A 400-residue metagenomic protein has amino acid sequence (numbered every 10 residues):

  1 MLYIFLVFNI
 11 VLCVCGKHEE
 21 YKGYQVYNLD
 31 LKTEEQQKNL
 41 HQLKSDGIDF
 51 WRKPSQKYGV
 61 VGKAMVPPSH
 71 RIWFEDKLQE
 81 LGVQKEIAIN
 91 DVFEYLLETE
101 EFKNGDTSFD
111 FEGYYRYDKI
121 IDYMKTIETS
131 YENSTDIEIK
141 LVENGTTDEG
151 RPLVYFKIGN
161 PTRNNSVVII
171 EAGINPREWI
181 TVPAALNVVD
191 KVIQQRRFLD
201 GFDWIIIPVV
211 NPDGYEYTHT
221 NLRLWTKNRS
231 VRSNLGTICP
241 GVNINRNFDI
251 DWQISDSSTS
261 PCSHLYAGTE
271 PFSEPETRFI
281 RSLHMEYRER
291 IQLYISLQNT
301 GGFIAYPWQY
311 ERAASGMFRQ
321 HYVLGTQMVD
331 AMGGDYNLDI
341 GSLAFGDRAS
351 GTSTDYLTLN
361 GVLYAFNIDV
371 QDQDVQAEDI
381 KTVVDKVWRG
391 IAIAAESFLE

Functional and structural regions predicted by a protein language model:
M1-F8: Classical eukaryotic N-terminal signal peptides for Sec-dependent ER targeting/secretion, especially the positively
L2, C13-E400: M14 metallocarboxypeptidase catalytic domain recognition
